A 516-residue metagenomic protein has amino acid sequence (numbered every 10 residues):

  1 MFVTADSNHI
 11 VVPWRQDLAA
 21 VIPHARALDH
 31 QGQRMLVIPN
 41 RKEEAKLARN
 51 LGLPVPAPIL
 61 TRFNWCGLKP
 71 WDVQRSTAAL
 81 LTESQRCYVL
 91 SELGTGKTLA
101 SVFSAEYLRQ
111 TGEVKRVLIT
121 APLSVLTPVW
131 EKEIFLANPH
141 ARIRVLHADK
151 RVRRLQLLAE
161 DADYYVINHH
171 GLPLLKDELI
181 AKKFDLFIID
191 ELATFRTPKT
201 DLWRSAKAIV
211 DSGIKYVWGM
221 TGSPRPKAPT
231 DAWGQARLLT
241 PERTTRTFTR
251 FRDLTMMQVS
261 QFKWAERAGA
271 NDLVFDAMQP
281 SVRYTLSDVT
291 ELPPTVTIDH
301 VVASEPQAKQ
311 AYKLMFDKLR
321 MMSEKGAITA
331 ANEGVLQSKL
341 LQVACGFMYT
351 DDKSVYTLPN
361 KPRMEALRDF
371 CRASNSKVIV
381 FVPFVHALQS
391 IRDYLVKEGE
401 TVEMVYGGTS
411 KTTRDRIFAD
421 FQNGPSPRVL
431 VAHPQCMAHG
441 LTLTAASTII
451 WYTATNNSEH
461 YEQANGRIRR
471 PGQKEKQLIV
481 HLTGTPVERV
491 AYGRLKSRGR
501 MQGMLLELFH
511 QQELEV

Functional and structural regions predicted by a protein language model:
P56-L90: Conserved pre-motif I regulatory segment
L93-G94, I214-P229, R237: Conserved helicase ATPase motor motifs in RecA-like P-loop NTPase domains
T95, A100-A121, L292-F316, R320-L441 (+1 more regions): Conserved Helicase C-terminal RecA-like lobe
S124, V145-R153, H169-L174, R196-T200 (+4 more regions): Conserved helicase motor
V125-D149, L239-E242: Conserved helix-turn-beta segment of the N-terminal RecA-like "Helicase ATP-binding" lobe in SF1/SF2 helicases
D161, V166-A181, T200-K215, G219-M220 (+1 more regions): Inter-lobe coupling linker of SF2 helicases/translocases
P173-D177, K227-P229, L388-R392, R414-F418 (+1 more regions): SF2 helicase motor core recognition
N456-V516: A conserved SF2-helicase RecA2
